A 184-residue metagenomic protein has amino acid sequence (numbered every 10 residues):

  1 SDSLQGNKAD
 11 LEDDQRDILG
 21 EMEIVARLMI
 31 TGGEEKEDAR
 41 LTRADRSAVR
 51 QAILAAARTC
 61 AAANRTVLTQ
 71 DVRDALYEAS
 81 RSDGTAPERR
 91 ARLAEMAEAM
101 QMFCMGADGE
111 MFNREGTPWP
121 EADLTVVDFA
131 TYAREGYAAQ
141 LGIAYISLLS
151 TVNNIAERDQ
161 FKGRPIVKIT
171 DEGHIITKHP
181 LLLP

Functional and structural regions predicted by a protein language model:
D2-P184: P-loop NTPase motor domains
